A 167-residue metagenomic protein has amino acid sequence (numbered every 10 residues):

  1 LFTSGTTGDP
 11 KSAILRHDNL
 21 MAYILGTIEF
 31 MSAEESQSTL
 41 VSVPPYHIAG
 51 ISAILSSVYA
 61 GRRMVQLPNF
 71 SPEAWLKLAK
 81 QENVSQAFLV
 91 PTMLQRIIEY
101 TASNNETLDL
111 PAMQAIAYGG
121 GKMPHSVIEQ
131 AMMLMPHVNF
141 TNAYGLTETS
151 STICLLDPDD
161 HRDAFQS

Functional and structural regions predicted by a protein language model:
L1-L25, L156: Conserved AMP-binding A3 loop
K11-I14, V41, R63-N69, T141: Short beta-strand->loop structural element characteristic of the AMP-binding/adenylate-forming
I14-R16, P68, V90, P124: GHKL-family ATP-binding catalytic core of two-component histidine kinases
H17-D18, V43, E82, V138: Structural detector for helix-capping/boundary residues
M21-S38, Y46-Q86, Y100-T101: Conserved AMP-binding/adenylation subdomain of ANL enzymes
V43-H47, G145-E148: AMP-binding (ANL) adenylation modules
Y59, V84-L89, I98-S167: Gly/Ser/Thr-rich phosphate-binding loop
